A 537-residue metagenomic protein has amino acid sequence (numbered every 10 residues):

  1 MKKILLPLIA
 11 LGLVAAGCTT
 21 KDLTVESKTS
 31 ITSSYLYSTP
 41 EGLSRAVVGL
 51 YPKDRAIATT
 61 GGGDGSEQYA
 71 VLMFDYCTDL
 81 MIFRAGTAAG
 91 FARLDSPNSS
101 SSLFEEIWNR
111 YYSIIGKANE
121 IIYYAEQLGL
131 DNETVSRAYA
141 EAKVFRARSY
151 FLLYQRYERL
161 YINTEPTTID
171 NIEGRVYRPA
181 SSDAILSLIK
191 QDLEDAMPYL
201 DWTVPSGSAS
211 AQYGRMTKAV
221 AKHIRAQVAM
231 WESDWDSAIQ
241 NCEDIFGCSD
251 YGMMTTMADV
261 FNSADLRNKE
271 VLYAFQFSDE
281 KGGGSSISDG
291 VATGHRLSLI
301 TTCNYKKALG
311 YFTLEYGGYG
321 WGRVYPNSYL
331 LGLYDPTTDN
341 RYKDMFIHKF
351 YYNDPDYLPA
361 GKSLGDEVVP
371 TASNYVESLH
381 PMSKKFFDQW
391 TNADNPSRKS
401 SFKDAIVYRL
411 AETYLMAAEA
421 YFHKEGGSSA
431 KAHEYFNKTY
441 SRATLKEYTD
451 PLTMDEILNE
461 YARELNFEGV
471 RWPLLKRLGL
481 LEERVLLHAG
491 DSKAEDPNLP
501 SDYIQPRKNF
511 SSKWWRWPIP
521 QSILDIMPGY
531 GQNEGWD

Functional and structural regions predicted by a protein language model:
A16-T19, Y37-P40, Y51, Y111-I114 (+6 more regions): Long, intrinsically disordered, low-complexity segments
T19-R84, M197, R215-D366: An aromatic- and glycine-enriched ligand-binding surface/loop that stacks and positions planar moieties
T39, S44-T60, I82-Y157, P179-S187 (+2 more regions): Conserved, well-structured interaction surfaces
L186, W235, G427-S429: TPR-repeat structural position
S328-L410: Flexible, polar/acidic helix-loop-strand segments at domain edges
